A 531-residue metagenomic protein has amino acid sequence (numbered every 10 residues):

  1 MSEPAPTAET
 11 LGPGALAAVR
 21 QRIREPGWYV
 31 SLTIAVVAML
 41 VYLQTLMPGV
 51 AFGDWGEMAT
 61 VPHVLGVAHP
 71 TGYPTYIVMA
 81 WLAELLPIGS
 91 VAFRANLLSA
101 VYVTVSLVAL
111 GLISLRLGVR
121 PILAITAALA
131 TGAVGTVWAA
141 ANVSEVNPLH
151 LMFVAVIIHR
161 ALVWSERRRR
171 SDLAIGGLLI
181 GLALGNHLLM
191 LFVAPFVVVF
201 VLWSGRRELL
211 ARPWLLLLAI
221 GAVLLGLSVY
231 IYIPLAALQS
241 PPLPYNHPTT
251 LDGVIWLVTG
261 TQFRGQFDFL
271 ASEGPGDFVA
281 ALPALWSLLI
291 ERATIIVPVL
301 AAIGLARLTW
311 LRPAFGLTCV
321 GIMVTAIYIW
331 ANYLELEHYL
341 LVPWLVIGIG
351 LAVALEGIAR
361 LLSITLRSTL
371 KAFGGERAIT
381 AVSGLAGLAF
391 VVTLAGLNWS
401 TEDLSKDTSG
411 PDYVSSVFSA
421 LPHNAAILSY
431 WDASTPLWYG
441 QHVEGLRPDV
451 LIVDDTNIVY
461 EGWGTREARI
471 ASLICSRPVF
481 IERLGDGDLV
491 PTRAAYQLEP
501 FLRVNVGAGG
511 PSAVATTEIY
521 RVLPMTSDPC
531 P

Functional and structural regions predicted by a protein language model:
V19, W28-V36, L110-A133, L151-M152 (+5 more regions): Transmembrane-helix signature of polytopic, membrane-embedded enzymes that assemble or transfer cell-envelope glycans
L32, L97-G118, V156-R160, I349-V353: Transmembrane-helix motifs of polytopic, lipid-linked glycan transferases
Q44, G89-N96, V103, A128-L151 (+4 more regions): Aromatic- and kink-enriched transmembrane "portal" helix at the membrane-lumen/periplasm boundary that abuts
L115-G118, A141, I157-I175, L182-A183 (+2 more regions): Membrane-interface transmembrane helices that cradle and orient dolichyl/undecaprenyl
V163-E166, F192-L224: Perimembrane helix-loop-helix junctions
S287-R312: Hydrophobic, aromatic-rich transmembrane alpha-helices and their immediate juxtamembrane boundary segments
T318, I327-R367, K371: Hydrophobic/aromatic-rich transmembrane helices and adjacent perimembrane loops
A354, T380-D407: Transmembrane alpha-helical segments
